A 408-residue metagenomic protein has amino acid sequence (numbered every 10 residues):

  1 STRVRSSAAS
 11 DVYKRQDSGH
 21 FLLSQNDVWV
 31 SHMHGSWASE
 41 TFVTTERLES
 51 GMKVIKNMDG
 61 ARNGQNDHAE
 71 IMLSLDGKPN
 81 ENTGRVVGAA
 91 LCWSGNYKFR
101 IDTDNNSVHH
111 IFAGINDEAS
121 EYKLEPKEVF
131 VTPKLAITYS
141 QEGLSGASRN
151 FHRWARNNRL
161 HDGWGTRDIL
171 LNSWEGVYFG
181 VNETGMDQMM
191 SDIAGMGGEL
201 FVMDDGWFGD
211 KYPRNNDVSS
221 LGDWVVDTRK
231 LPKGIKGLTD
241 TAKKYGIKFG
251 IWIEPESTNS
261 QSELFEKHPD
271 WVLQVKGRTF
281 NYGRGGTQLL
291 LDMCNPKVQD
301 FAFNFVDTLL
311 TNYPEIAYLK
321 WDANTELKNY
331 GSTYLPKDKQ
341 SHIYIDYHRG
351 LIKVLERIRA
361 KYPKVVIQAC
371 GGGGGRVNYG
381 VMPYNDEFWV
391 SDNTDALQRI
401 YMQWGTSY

Functional and structural regions predicted by a protein language model:
T2-A9, Y13: Single conserved hydrophobic/aromatic residue that forms the stacking wall/gate of nucleotide- or nucleobase-binding
D11, F21, W29, G35 (+1 more regions): OB-fold single-stranded nucleic acid-binding module
H20-N57, D386, L397-Y401: Polar, glycine-rich mid-to-C-terminal structural blocks that act as macromolecule-binding/assembly scaffolds
E46-L160: Beta-strand-rich recognition/accessory modules
L73, T83, G95-Y97, F130-S173 (+7 more regions): Substrate-binding groove of N-acetylhexosamine-processing glycoside hydrolases
W93, E128, E175, W207 (+3 more regions): Short, flexible loop/turn elements at secondary-structure junctions
D162-N304, Y313, A317-Y318: Aromatic-lined carbohydrate-binding/catalytic grooves of carbohydrate-active enzymes
D227-G234, K244, E266-H268, V272-Y408: Active-site neighborhood of glycoside hydrolase catalytic domains
